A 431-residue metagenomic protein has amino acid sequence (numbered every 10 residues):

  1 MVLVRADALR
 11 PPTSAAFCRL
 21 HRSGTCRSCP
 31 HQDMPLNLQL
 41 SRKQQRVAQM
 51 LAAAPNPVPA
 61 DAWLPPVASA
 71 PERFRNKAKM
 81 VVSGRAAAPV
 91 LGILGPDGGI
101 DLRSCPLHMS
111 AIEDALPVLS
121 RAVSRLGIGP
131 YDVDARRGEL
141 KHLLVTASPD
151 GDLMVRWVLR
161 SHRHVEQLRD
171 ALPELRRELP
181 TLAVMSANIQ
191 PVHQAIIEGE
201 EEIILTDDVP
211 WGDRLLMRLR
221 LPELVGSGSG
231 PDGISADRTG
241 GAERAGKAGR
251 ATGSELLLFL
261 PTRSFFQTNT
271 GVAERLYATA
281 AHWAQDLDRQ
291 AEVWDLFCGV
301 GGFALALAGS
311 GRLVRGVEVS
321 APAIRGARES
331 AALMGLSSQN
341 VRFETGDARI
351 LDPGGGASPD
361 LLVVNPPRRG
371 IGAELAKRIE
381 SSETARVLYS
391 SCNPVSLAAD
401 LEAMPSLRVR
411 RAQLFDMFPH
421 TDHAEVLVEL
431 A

Functional and structural regions predicted by a protein language model:
V2-L9, H164-P173, R177-A431: Rossmann-like S-adenosyl-L-methionine
L3, D7-A16, T25-D132, V145-D150 (+1 more regions): Extended interfacial segments that mediate partner engagement and assembly in macromolecular machines
N76, L153, Q290-A291: Nucleotide donor/acceptor-binding cores
S83, V145, G151-R160, E255-L260 (+1 more regions): Short, aliphatic-rich beta-strand segments
V90-G92, M154, L388: General beta-strand recognition
G92-P96, R156, A327: Short, acidic/hydrophobic/Gly-rich beta-strand patch recurrent on exposed beta strands that often constitutes part
P130-R137, V293: Short helix/loop segment immediately N-terminal to the Walker
G138-H142: Charged, often flexible domain-edge or linker segments that flank or initiate folded functional domains
